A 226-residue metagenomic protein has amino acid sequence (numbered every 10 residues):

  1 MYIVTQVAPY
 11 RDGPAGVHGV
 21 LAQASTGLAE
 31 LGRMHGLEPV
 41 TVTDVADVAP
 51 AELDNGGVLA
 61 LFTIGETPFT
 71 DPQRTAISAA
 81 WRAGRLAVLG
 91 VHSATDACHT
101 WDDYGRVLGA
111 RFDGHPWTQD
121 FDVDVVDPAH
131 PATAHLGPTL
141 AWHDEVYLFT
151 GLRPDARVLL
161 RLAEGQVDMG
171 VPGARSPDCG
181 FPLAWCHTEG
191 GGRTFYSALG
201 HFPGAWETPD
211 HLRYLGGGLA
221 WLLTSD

Functional and structural regions predicted by a protein language model:
M1-N55: Aromatic-Pro/Gly-enriched surface loop or interdomain linker that acts as a lid/target-recognition segment
Y2-I3, T41, V58-F62, A87-G90 (+2 more regions): Structural recognition of the beta-strand scaffold that forms the well-ordered cores of secreted hydrolase catalytic
A8-P9, A46, G65-P68, A94-C98 (+1 more regions): Solvent-exposed loop/turn segments at secondary-structure junctions within structured extracellular/periplasmic domains
G27-E30, H35, A110, T118-G191: Catalytic beta-strand/loop cores that center a nucleophilic Ser/Cys/Thr and support acyl-enzyme chemistry
M34, R175-C179, E189-D226: Extracellular ligand-binding/catalytic regions of CAZymes and related secreted enzymes and adhesion modules
V45-A51, E66-D71, R175-S176: Acidic-and-aromatic substrate-binding clefts and catalytic sites of carbohydrate-active enzymes
D54-C98, G191: Short alpha-beta junction capping motif
D96-L108: Glycine-rich, charge-decorated loop segments at or immediately adjacent to ligand/cofactor-binding or catalytic sites
